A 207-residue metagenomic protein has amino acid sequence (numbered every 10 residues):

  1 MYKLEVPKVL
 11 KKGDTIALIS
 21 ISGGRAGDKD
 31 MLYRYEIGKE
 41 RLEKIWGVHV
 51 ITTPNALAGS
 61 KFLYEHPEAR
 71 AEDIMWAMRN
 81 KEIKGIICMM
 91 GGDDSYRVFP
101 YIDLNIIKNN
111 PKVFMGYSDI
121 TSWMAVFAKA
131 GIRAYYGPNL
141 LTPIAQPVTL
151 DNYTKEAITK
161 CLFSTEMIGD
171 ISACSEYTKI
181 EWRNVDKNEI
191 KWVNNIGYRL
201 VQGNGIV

Functional and structural regions predicted by a protein language model:
M1-E82: ATP/NTP phosphate-donor binding region
G23-A26, M90-S95, I120-S122: Gly/Ser/Thr-rich loops at beta-strand to alpha-helix junctions that form or flank small-molecule/cofactor-binding
A77-R79, V126, Y135, R199: Hydrophobic structural segments
A77-Y101: Long, hydrophobic/aromatic-enriched structural stretches that serve as scaffold segments
K84-G85, N109-F114, Y198: Short active-site oxyanion
I102-F127, R133-L140: Short, acidic/small-residue loops that bind anionic groups at enzyme active sites
Y135-I206: Conserved anion/nucleotide-ligand pocket segment
